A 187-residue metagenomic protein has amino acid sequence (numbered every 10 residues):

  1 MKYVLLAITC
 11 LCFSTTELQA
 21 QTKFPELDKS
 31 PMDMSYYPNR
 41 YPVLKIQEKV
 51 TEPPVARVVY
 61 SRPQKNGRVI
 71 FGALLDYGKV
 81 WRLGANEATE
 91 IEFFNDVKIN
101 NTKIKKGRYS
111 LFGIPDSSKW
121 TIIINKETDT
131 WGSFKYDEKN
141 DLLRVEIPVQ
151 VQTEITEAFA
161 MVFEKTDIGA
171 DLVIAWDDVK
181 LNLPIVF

Functional and structural regions predicted by a protein language model:
M1-K23: Bacterial Sec-dependent N-terminal signal peptides
C10, R62-Q64, N95-V97: Short glycine-rich, polar/acidic loop-and-turn segments at beta strand-coil junctions
T16, S118, D141: Residue-level signal for beta-strand positions within conserved beta-sheet cores that form or flank
Q21-R82, S133-F187: Primarily secretory-pathway and cell-envelope proteins
K79-T130: Mid-length scaffold segments of soluble, non-membrane domains
